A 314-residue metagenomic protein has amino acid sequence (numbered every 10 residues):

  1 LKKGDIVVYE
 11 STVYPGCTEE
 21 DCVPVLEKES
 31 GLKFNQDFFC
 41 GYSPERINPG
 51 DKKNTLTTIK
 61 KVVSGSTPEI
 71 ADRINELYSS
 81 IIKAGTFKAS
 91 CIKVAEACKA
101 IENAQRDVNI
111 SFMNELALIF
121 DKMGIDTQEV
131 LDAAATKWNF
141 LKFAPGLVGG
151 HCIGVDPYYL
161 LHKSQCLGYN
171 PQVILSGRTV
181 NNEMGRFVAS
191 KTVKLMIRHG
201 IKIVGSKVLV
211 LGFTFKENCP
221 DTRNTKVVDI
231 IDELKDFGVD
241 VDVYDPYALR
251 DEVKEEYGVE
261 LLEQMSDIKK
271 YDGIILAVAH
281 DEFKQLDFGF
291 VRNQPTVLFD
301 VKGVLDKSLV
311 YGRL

Functional and structural regions predicted by a protein language model:
L1-L314: Structural/interface elements that position substrates and couple domains in central-metabolism enzymes
